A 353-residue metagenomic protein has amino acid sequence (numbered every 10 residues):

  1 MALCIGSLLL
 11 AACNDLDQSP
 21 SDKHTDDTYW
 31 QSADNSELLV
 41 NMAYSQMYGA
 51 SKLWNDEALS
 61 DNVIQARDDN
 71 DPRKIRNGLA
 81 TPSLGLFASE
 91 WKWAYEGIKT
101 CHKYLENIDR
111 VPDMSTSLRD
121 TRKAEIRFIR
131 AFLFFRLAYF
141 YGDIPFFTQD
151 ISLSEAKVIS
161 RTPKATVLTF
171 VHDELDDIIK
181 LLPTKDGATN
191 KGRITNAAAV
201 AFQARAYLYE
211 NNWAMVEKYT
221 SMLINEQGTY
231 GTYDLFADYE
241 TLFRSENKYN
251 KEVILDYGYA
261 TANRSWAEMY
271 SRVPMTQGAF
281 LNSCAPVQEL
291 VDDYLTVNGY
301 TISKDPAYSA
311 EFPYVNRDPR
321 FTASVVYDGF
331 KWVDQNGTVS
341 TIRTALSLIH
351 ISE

Functional and structural regions predicted by a protein language model:
M1-A11: Sec-dependent bacterial lipoprotein signal peptides
A12, V111-R127, E210-M222: Secondary-structure transition into beta-strands, especially the periplasmic turns and strand N-termini that construct
C13-A58, Y294-T301, E311: Membrane-proximal, proline-rich intrinsically disordered regions
N14-D15, S51-N55, Q65, L137-F146: Proline-centered turn/helix-capping motifs that create local helix->coil transitions or kinks
D22-T25, L79-P82, T148-A156: Short linear capping/connector segments at secondary-structure termini
S32-G49, D71-Y141, A156-T169, L175-A188 (+2 more regions): Conserved, well-structured interaction surfaces
D34-N35, V40, D71-L79, S83-S89 (+1 more regions): Elongated scaffold/linker segments in the mid-to-C-terminal portions of large proteins
F146, D150-S245: Hydrophobic, small-residue-rich alpha-helical packing segments that form membrane-like cores
